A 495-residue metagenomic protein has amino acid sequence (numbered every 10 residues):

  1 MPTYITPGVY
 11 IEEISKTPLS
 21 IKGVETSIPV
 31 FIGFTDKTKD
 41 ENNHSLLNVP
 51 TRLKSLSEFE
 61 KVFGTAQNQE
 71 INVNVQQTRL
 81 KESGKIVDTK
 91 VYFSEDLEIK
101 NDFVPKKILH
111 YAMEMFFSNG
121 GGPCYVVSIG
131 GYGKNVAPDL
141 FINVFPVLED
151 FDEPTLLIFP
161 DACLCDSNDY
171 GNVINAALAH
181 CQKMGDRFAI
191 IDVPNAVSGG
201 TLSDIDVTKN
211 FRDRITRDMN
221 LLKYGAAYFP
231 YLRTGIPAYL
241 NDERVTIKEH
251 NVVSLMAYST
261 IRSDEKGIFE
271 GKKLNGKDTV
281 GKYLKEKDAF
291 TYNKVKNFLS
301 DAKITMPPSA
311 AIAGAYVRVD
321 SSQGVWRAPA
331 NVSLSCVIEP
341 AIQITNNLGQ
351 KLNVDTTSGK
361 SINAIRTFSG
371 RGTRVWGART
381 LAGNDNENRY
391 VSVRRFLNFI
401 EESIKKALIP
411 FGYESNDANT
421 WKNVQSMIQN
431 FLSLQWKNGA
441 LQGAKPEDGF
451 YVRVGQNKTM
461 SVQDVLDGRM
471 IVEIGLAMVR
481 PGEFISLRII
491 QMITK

Functional and structural regions predicted by a protein language model:
M1-Y125, N143, E149-C163, D169 (+1 more regions): Structured, hydrophobic secondary-structure cores that serve as assembly/anchoring elements
S128-P146: A short, well-structured beta->alpha microelement
V136-A137, D166-N168: Active-site-adjacent loop/helix micro-motif of nuclease/hydrolase catalytic cores
A176: Histidine-anchored nucleotide/phosphate-binding helix
